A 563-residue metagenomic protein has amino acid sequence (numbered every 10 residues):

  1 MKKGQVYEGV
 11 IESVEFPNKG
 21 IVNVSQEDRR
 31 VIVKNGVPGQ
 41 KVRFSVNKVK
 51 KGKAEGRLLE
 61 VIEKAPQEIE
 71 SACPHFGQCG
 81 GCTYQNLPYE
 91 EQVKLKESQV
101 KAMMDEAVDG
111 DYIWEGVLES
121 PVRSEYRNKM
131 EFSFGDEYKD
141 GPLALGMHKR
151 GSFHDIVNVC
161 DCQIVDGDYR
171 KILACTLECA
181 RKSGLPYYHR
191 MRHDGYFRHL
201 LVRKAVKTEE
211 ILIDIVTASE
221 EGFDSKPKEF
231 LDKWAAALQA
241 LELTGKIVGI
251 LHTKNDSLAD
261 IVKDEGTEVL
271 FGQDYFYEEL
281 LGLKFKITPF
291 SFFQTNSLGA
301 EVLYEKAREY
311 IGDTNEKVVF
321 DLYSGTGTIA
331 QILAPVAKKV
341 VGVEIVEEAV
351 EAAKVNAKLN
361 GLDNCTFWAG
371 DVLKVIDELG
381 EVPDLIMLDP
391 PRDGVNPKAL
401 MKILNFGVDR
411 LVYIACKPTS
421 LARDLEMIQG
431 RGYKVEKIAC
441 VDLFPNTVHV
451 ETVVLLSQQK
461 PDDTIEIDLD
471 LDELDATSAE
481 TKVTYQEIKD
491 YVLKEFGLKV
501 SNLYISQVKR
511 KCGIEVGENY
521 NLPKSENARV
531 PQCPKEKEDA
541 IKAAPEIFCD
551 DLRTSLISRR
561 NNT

Functional and structural regions predicted by a protein language model:
M1-S71, H75, T366, K374: Terminal RNA-binding accessory module
K2-G4, F16-P17, G222-S478, Y485-Q486: Rossmann-like S-adenosyl-L-methionine
G20-S25, G146-K149, D214-V216, A353: Short, acidic/hydrophobic/Gly-rich beta-strand patch recurrent on exposed beta strands that often constitutes part
L59-S71, G80-Y187, K207: Extended interfacial segments that mediate partner engagement and assembly in macromolecular machines
H154-R198, S219-G249: Internal alpha/beta scaffold segment
V202, E209-A218, K284-T288, L385: Short, aliphatic-rich beta-strand segments
T484-F496, S506-C512: DNA-recognition alpha helix
V516-R529: Short Lys/Arg-enriched helix C-cap and helix-to-coil transition segments that create basic nucleic-acid-contact patches
